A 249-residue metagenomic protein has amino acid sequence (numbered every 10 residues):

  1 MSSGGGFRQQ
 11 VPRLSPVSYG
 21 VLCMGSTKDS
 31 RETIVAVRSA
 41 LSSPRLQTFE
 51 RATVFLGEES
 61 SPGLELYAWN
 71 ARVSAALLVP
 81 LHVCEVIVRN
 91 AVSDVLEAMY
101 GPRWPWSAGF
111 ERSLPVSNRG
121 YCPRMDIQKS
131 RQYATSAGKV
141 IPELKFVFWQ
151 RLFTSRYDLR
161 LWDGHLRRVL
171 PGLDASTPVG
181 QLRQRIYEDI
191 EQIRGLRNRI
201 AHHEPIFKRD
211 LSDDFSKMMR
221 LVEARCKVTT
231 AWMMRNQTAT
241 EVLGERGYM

Functional and structural regions predicted by a protein language model:
S2-N198, H202-M249: Amphipathic alpha-helical interface elements
